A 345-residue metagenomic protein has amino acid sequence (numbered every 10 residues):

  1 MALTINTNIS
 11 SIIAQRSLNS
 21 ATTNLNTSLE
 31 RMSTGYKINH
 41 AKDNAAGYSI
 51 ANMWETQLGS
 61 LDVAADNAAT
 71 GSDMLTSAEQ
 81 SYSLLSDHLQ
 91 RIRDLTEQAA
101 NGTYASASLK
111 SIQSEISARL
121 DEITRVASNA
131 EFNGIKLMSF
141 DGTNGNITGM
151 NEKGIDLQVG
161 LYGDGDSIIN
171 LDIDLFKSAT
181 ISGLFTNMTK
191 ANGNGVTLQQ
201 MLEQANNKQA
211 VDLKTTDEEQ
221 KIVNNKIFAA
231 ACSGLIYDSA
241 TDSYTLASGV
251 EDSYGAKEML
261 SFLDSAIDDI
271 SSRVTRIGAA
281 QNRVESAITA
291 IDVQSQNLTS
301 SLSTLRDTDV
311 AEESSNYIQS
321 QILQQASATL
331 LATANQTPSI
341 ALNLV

Functional and structural regions predicted by a protein language model:
A2-S11, H40, N52, D66-T289 (+3 more regions): Amphipathic alpha-helical coiled-coil/heptad-repeat segments
A2-T7, S11-A14, L29, T34-G35 (+1 more regions): Proline-poor, low-complexity alpha-helical tail modules
M32-M53, D307-T308: Short amphipathic helix-turn modules centered on a small-residue break
E55-D66: Short, charge-rich amphipathic alpha-helices with coiled-coil/heptad character
